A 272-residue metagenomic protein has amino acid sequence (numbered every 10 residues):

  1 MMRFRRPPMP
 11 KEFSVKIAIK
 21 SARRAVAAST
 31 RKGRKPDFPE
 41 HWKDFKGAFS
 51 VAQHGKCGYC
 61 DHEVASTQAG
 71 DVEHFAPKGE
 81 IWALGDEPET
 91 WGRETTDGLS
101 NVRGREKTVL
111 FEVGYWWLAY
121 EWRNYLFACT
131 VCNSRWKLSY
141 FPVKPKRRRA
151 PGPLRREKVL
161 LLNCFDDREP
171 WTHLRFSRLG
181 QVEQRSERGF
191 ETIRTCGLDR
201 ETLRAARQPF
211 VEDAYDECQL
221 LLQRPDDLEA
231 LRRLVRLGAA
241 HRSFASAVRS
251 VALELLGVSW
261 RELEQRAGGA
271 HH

Functional and structural regions predicted by a protein language model:
M1-D44, E63-S66, E254, R261-H272: A boundary/linker detector
K43-H54, W117-R123: Short, flexible, mixed-charge glycine/proline-rich loop motifs that serve as phosphate/nucleic-acid-contacting
C57-C60, C129-C132: Short cysteine-rich clusters marking metal-coordination/redox-active sites
H62-F127, W136-P153: Histidine-centered nuclease catalytic patch
N124, W136-T172, S177, R185: Class I S-adenosyl-L-methionine
T130, L179, E187: Histidine- and/or cysteine-centered catalytic micro-motif in compact active-site loops
Q184-H272: C-terminal, charged low-complexity interaction regions
